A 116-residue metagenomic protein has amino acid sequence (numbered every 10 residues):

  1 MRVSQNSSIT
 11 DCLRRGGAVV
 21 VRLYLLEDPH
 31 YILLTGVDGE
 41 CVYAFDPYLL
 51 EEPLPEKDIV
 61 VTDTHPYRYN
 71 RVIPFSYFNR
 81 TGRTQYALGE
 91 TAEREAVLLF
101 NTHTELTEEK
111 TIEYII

Functional and structural regions predicted by a protein language model:
M1-L13: Short, solvent-exposed, low-complexity loop/linker segments
R2-V3, V21-Y24, F45-D46: Short His-Asn-centered micro-motif
T10-L23: Short coil-to-beta transition motif at edge beta-strands of beta-rich domains
R14-G16, V37-I116: Noncatalytic regulatory segments and standalone regulatory/sensor domains
Y24-Y31, P53: Short coil-to-beta-strand transition motifs
I32-G36: Short beta-strand-centered aromatic/proline hotspots
